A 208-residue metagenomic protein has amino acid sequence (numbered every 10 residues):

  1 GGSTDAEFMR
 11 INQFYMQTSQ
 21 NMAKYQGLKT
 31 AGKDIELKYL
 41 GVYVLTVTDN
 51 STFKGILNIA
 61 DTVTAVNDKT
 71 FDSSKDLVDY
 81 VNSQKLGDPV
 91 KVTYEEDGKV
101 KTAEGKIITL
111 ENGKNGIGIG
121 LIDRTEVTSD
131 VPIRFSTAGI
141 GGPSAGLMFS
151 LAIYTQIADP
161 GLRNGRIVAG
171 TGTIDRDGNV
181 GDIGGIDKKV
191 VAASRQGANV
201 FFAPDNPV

Functional and structural regions predicted by a protein language model:
G2-T48, E104-S129, R134-G170: PDZ/PDZ-like peptide-tail recognition elements
N21-Y25, K54-L57, S74-V81, S150-Y154 (+1 more regions): Extracytoplasmic/secreted envelope proteins and their assembly/folding machinery, especially bacterial periplasmic
L28, F53, A60-V63, V92 (+4 more regions): Terminal peptide-recognition signature
A31-I35, N67, V81-K85, Y94-E96 (+4 more regions): Sec/Tat-exported extracytoplasmic proteins
V47-K54, A138-M148, I174-K188: Gly/Ser-rich catalytic serine loop of serine hydrolases
F53-L77, V190-A193, G197-D205: Conserved PDZ fold ligand-binding element
V78-L121, V208: PDZ-domain C-terminal substructure recognizer with occasional recognition of PDZ-binding tails
Q156, V168, R176-P207: Glycine- and Gly-Pro-enriched alpha-helical subdomains that act as flexible, kink-prone "lid/hinge" or packing modules
